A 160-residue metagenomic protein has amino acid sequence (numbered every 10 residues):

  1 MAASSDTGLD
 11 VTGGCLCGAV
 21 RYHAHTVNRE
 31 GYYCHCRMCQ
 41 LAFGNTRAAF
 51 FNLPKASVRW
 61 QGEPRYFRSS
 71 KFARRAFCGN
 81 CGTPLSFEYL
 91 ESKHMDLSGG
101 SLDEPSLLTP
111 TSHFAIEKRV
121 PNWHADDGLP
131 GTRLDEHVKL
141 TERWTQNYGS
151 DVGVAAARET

Functional and structural regions predicted by a protein language model:
A2-G14, A19-T160: A short Gly-Trp-Pro
